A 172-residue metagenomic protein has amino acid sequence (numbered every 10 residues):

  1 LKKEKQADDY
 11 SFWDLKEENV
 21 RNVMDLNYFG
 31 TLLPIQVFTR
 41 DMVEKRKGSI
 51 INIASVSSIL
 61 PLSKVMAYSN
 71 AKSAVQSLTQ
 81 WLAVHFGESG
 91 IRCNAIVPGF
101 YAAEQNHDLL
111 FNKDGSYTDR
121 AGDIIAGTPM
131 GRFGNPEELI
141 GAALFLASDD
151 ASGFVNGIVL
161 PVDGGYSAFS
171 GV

Functional and structural regions predicted by a protein language model:
L1-F12, K16-R21, R120, I124: Substrate-binding pocket helix/loop in short-chain dehydrogenase/reductase
I35, A71: Active-site helix of classical SDR
R40, V84-H85: Alpha-helical segment proximal to the catalytic Tyr-Lys
S55: Residue(s) in the substrate-gating loop at a strand-loop-helix junction that position the organic substrate next
P61-S69, W81, L109: Active-site loop-to-helix junction immediately N-terminal to the catalytic Tyr of the SDR YXXXK motif in Rossmann-fold
G87, R92, F154-N156: Short, small/polar-rich loop/turn modules that mediate ligand/substrate recognition or access, typified
R132-V162, S167: C-terminal substrate-recognition "lid" of short-chain dehydrogenase/reductases
